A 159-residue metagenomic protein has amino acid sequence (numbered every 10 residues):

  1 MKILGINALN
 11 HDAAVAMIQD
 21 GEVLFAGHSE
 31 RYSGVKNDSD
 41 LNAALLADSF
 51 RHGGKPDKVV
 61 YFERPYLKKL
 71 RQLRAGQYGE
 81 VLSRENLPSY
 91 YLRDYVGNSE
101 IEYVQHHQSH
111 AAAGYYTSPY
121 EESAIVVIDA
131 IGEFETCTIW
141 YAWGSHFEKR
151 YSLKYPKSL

Functional and structural regions predicted by a protein language model:
M1-L159: Short acidic/glycine-rich loops and adjacent helix/strand connectors that line catalytic pockets where negatively
